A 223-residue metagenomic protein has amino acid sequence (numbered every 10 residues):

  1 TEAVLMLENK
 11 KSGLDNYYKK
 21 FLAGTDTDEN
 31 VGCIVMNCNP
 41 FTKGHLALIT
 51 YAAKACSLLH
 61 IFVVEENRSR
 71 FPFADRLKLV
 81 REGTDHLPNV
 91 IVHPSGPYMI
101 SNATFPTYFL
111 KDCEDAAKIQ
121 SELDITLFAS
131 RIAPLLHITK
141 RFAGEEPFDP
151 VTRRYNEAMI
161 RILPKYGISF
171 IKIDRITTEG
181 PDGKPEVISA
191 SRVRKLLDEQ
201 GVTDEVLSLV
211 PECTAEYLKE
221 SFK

Functional and structural regions predicted by a protein language model:
T1-K223: Nucleotidyltransferase catalytic core that binds NTPs
